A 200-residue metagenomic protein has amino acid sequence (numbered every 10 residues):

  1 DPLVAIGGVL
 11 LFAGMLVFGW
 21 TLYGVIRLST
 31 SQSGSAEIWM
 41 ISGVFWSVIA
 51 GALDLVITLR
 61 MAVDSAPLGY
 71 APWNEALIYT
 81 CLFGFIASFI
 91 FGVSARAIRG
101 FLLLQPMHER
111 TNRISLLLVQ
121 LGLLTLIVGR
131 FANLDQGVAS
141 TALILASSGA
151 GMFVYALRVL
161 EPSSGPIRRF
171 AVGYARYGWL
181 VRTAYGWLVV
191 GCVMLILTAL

Functional and structural regions predicted by a protein language model:
D1-L200: Hydrophobic alpha-helical transmembrane segments of multi-pass integral membrane proteins
